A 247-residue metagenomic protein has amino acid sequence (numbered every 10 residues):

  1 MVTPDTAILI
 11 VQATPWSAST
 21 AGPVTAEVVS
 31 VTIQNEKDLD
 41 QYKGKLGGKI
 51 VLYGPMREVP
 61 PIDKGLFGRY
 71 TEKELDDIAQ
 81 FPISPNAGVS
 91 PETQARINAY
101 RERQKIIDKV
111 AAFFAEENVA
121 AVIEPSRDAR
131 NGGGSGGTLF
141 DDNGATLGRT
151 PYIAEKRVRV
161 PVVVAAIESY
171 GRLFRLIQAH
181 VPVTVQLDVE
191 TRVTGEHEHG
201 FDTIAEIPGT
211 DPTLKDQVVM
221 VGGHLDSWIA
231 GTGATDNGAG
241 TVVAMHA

Functional and structural regions predicted by a protein language model:
M1-G88, G148: Noncatalytic luminal/extracellular "stalk/propeptide" segments of secretory-pathway proteins
M1-P15, R101, A111, V119-T150 (+1 more regions): Protein/peptide-recognition domains central to ubiquitin and immune signaling
P15, A26-T32, Q41, D63-P82 (+4 more regions): Second-shell loop/turn segments in exported
W16-D40, L147-G233: Soluble metallo-hydrolase cores and metallopeptidase-like ectodomains found primarily in the secretory/periplasmic
D38-L39, V59-K64, R130-L139, I229-G231: Extracytoplasmic/secreted cell-surface and envelope-processing proteins
L46-V51, E117-A121, V183, K215-V219: Loop/turn elements at helix/coil->beta-strand transitions in domains of secreted/extracellular proteins
G65-Q80, E124-A166, Q178, E196-E198: Surface-exposed loop and adjacent secondary-structure segments within mature catalytic domains
A234-A247: Active-site alpha-helical elements of protease catalytic centers
